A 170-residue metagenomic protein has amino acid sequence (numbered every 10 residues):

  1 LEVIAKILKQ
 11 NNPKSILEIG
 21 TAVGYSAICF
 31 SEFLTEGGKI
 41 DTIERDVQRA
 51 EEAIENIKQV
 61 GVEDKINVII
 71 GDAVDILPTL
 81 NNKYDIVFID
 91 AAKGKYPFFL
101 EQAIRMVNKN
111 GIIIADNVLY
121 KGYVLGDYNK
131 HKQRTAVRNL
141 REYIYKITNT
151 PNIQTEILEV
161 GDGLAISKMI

Functional and structural regions predicted by a protein language model:
L1-I170: S-adenosylmethionine/decaboxylated-SAM
